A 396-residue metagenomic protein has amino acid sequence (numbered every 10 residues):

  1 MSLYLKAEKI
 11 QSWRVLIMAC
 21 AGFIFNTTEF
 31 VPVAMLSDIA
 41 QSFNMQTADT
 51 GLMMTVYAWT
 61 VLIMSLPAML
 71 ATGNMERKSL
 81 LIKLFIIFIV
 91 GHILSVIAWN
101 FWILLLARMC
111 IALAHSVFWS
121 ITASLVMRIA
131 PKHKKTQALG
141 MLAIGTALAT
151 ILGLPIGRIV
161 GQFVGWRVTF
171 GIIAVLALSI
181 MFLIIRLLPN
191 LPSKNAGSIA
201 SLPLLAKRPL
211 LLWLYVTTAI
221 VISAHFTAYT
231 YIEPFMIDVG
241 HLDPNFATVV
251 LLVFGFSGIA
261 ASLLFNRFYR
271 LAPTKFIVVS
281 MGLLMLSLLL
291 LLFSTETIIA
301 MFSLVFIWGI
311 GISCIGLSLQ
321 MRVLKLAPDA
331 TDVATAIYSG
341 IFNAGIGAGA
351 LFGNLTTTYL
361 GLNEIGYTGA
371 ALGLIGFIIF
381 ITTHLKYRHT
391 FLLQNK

Functional and structural regions predicted by a protein language model:
R14-T50, A68, A228-E233: Extracytoplasmic
N44, E76, I97-I103, A114 (+2 more regions): Helix-breaking motifs and short loop linkers at transmembrane-helix boundaries and internal kinks in secondary membrane
I63-W102: Conserved MFS/SLC helix-loop-helix module at the cytosolic interface between two early adjacent transmembrane helices
S65-E76, A261-P273, T357: Helix-to-loop junctions at the C-terminal end of transmembrane segments in multipass secondary transporters
G91, W102-C110, I299-I307: Paired small-residue
I103, K132-K134, M141-L188, Y231 (+1 more regions): Helix-loop-helix hairpin linking two adjacent transmembrane segments in secondary transporters
A107-G145: Cytoplasmic helix-loop-helix junction between adjacent transmembrane helices in 12-TM secondary transporters
K275-L319: C-terminal transmembrane helical hairpin of 12-TM major facilitator-type secondary transporters
